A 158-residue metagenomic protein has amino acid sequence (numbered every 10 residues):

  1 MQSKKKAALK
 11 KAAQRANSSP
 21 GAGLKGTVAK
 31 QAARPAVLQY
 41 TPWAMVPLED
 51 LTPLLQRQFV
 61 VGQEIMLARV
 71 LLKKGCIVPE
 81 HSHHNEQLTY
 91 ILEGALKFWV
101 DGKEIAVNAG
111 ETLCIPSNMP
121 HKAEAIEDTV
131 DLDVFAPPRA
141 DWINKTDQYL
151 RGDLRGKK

Functional and structural regions predicted by a protein language model:
M1-E64, D147-K158: A short, N-terminal "cap"/entry segment at the start of jelly-roll beta-barrel domains of the cupin/DSBH fold
P53, A68-S82: Conserved short histidine dyad/triad with adjacent acidic residue
L71-K73, H83-F98: Short, conserved beta-strand element in jelly-roll/cupin
L92-E93, N108-A109, E127: A cytosolic small-molecule/anion-sensing beta-strand core signal
F98-V100, L132-D133, A140-N144, G156: Anionic, Ser/Thr-rich low-complexity intrinsically disordered regions
G102-S117: Short acidic-glycine-tyrosine-enriched beta hairpin
S117-D141: Ligand-binding loop in jelly-roll beta-barrel domains
